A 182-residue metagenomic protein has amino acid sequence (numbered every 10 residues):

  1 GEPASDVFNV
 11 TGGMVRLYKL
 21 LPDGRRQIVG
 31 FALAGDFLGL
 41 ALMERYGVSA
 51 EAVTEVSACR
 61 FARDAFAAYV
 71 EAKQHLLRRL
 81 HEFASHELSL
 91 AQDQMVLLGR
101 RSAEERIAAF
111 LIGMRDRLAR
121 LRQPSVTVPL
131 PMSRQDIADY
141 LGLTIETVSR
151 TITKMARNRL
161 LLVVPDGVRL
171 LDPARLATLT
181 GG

Functional and structural regions predicted by a protein language model:
G1-E2: Short phosphate-coordinating micro-motif centered on Lys-Gly-acidic
S5-Y18, L33-G35: Glycine- and acidic-residue-biased ligand/ion/polar-headgroup-sensing regions
V7, F31, R60, P131 (+1 more regions): Short aromatic/basic micro-patch
Y18-P22, E51-V53: A generic structural motif
P22-V29: Short alpha-helix-to-loop micro-motif enriched in aromatics/charged/Gly
G30-D93: Cyclic-nucleotide recognition modules
E71-T144: Polybasic "coupling" helices that flank or enter modular domains
D116-G182: Phosphate-/nucleic-acid-contacting segments
